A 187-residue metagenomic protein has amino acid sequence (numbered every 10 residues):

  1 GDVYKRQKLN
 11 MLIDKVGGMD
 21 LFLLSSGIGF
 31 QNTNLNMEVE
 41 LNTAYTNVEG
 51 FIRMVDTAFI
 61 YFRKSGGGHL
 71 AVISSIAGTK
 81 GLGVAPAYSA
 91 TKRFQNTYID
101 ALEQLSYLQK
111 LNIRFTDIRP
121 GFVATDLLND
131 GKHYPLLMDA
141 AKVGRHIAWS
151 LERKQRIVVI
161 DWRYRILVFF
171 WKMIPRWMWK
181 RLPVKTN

Functional and structural regions predicted by a protein language model:
G1-Y4: Short, small-residue-biased leader/transition segments that mark boundaries at the very start of proteins
L23-Q31: Conserved NAD(P)H cofactor-binding loop of Rossmann-fold oxidoreductase domains
N32-Y45: Short alpha-helical oligomerization interface
V55, T91: Active-site helix of classical SDR
S75: Residue(s) in the substrate-gating loop at a strand-loop-helix junction that position the organic substrate next
K80-P86: Active-site loop immediately N-terminal to the catalytic Tyr-X3-Lys motif of short-chain dehydrogenase/reductase
D117, K132-V168: C-terminal helical subdomain
